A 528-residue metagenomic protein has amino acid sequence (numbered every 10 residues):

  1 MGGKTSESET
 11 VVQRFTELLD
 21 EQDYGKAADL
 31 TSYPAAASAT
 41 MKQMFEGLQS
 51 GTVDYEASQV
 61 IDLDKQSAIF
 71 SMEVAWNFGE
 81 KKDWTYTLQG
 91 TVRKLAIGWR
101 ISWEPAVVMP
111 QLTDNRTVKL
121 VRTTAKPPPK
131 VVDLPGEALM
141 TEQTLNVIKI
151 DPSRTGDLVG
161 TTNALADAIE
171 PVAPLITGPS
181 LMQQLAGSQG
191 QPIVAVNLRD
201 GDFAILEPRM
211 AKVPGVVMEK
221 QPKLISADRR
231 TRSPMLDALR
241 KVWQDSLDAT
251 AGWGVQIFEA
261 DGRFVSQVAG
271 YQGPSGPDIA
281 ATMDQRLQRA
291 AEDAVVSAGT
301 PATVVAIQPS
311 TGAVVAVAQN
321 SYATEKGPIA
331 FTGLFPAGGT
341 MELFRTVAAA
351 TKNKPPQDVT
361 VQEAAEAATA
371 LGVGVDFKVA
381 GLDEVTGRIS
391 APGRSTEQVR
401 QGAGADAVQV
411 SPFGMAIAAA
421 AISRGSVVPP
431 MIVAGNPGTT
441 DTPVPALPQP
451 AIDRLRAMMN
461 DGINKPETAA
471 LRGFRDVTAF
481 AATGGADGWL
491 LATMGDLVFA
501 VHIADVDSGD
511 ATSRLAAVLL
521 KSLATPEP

Functional and structural regions predicted by a protein language model:
M1-E17: Short, low-complexity N-terminal intrinsically disordered segments enriched in polar/charged residues
G2, R14, L30, P34 (+10 more regions): Second-shell loop/turn segments in exported
E9-T10, Y24-S71: Short solvent-exposed beta->alpha transition segments
F70-G79, A479-G484: Short beta-strand segments that buttress and anchor functional surface loops
S71-E73, R100-E104, K119-A125, P129 (+3 more regions): Small/polar-residue-rich segments within soluble enzyme cores
K81-V121: Short beta-strand edge/turn micro-motifs at domain boundaries
V108-A125, L139-I150, T155-V159, W253-K354 (+2 more regions): Short pre-catalytic segments that frame enzyme active sites
S266, T300-L334, V347-D507, A511 (+2 more regions): Beta-lactam-recognizing serine transpeptidase/beta-lactamase-like catalytic domain environment
